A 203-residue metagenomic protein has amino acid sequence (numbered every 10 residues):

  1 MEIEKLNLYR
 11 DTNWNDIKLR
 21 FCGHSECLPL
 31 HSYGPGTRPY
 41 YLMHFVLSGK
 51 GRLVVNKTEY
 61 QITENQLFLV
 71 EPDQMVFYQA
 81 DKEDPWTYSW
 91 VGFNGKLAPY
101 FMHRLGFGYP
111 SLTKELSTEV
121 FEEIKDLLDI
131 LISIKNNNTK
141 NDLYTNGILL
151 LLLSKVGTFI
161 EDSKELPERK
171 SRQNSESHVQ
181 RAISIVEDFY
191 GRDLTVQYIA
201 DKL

Functional and structural regions predicted by a protein language model:
M1-L67, Q74, K82, L105-S117: Generic protein-terminus/edge-of-domain signal
T12, E26-P29, K50, P72 (+4 more regions): A general structural signal marking secondary-structure boundaries and capping sites
K18, L42-F45, N94-L97, E123-L127 (+2 more regions): Amphipathic, well-ordered alpha-helical segments in soluble domains
D73-L97: Ligand-binding loop in jelly-roll beta-barrel domains
Y109-E122, I134-N146, L153-L203: Short, Lys/Arg-enriched, Trp-marked, Pro/Gly-tolerant hinge/linker segments that flank
